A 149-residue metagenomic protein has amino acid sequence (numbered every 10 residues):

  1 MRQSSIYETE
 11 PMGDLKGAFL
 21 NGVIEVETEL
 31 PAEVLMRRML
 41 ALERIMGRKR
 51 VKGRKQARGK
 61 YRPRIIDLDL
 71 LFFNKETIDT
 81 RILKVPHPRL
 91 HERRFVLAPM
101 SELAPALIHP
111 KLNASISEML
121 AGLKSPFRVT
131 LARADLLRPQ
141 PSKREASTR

Functional and structural regions predicted by a protein language model:
M1-E8: A short beta-strand-loop structural module common to alpha/beta enzyme folds
P11-L20, T28, E33-M36, L40-R149: Flexible, gly/pro- and Lys/Arg-enriched active-site loops
